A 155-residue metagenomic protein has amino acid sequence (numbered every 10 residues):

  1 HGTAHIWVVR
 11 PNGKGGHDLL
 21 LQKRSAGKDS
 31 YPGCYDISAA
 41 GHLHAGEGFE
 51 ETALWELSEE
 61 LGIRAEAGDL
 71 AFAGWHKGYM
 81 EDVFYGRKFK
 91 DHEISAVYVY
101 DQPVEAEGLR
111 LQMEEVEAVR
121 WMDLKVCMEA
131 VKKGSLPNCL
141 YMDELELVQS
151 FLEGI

Functional and structural regions predicted by a protein language model:
H1-H5, G15-E59: Conserved Nudix-box catalytic region and its N-terminal flanking loop in Nudix hydrolases and closely related
V8-R10, K23, D101-Q102: Residue-level signal for short segments within beta-strands and strand-turn junctions of well-structured beta-sheet
P11-D18, R87: Short, solvent-exposed loop/turn segments that connect beta-strands within catalytic domains and beta-strand-rich
N12, S25, H76: Short, flexible active-site-adjacent loop segments at beta-strand->alpha-helix junctions, enriched in small/polar
G16, A65-A67, A106: Short secondary-structure junction motifs
G33-Y35, A39, G74-I155: Nudix hydrolase/Nudix homology domain
R64-W75: A short coil-to-beta-strand element that immediately follows conserved catalytic motifs
